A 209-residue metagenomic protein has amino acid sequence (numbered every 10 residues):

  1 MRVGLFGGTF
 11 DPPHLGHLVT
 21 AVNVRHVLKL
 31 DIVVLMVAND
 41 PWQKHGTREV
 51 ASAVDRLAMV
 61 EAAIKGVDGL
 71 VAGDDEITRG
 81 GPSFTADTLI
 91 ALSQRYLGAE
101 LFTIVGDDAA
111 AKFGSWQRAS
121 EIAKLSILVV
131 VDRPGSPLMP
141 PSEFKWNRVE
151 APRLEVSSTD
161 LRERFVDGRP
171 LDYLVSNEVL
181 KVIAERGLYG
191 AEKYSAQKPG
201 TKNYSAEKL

Functional and structural regions predicted by a protein language model:
M1-L209: Nucleotidyltransferase catalytic core that binds NTPs
